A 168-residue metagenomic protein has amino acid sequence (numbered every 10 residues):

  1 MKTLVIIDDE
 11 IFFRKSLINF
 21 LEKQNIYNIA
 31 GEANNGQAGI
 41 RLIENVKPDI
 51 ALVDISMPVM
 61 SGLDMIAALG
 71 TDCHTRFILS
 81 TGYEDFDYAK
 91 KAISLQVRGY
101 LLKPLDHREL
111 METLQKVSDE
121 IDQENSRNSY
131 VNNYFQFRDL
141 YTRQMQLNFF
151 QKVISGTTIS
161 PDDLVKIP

Functional and structural regions predicted by a protein language model:
D8, D54: Active-site residues of response regulator receiver
I11-G31: Two-component/phosphorelay signaling modules centered on CheY-like receiver
I26-N34, L42, A89: Short hydrophobic/Thr-rich beta-strand motif most characteristic of the beta2 strand and flanking loop of CheY-like
E32-R41, S61-M65: Helix N-cap/capping motif at the beta->alpha junctions
M57: Receiver (REC) domain active-site loop signature in two-component systems and cognate sites in sensor histidine kinases
I93, L105-P168: Interdomain helical linkers/hinges and coiled-coil/dimerization scaffolds that transmit conformational signals
